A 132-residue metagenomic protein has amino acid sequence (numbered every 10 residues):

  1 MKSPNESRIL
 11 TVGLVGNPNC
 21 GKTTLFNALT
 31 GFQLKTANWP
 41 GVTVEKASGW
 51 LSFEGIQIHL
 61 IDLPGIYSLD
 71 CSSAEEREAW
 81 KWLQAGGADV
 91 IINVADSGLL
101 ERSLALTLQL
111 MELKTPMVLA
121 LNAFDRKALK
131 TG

Functional and structural regions predicted by a protein language model:
M1-A74, A85-G86, V90: Conserved G1/Walker A P-loop phosphate-binding module
G49-G55, E78-G132: Conserved C-terminal guanine-recognition region of P-loop GTPase G domains, centered on the G4
